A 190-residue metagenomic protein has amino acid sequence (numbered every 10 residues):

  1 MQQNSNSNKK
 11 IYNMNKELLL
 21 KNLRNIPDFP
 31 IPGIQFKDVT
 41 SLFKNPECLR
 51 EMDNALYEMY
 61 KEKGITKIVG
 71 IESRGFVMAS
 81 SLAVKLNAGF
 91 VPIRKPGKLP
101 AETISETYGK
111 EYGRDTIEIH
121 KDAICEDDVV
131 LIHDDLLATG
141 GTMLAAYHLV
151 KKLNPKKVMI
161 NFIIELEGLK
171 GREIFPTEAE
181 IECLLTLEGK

Functional and structural regions predicted by a protein language model:
Q3: Cationic, low-complexity basic patches in intrinsically disordered or flexible, solvent-exposed regions
K9-I65: Active-site-facing substrate-recognition patch
N15, K21, F29, L144-K190: PRPP-dependent phosphoribosyltransferase catalytic core
I65-E72: Short glycine-rich phosphate-binding loop at a beta-alpha junction
T66, D128, V158: Conserved acidic residues
V77-L86, Y147: Short Gly/Thr/Asp-enriched flexible loops that form oxyanion-binding sites at enzyme active sites
G89-V130: Short, glycine/charge-rich flexible loops or terminal/linker lids adjacent to PRPP-binding catalytic cores
D135, G140: Conserved G/P- and acidic residue-centered "switch" motifs that form tight phosphate/ATP-binding loops in soluble
